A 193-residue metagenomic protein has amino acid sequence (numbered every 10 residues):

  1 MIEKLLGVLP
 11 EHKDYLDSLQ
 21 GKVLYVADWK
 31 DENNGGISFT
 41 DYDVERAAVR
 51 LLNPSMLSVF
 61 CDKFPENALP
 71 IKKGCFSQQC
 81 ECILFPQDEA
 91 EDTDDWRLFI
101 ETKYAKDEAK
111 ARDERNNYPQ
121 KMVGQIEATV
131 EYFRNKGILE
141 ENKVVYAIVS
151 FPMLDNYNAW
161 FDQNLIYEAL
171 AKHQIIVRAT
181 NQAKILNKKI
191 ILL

Functional and structural regions predicted by a protein language model:
M1-S77: Basic, amphipathic N-terminal segments that precede the first structured/catalytic domain
A68-P70, A109-N117: Surface-exposed cleft-lining segments at the edges of enzyme active sites
I71-G74, A105-A109, L154-N158: Short acidic, S/G/P-rich loop/turn micro-motifs used as interaction or catalytic elements
Q78-D88: Short acidic loop-to-beta-strand element that houses the catalytic metal-binding Asp/Glu of nuclease active sites
C82-L84, W96-D107: Conserved catalytic cores of phosphodiester-cleaving nucleases, focusing on short active-site segments
A90-D92: Phosphate/adenylate-binding glycine loop and adjacent helical scaffold
D113-F151: Catalytic cores of nucleic-acid endonucleases
F151-L193: Short, low-complexity, polybasic intrinsically disordered segments
